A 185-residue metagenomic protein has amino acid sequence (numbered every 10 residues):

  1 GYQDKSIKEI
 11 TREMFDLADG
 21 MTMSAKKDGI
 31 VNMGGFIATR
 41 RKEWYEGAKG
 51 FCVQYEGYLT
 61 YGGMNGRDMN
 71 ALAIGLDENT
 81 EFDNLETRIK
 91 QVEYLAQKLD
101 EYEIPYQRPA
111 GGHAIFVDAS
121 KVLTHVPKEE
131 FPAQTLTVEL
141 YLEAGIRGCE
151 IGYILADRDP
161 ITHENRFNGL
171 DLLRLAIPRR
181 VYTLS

Functional and structural regions predicted by a protein language model:
G1-E101, P127: Conserved PLP-enzyme active-site core in the AAT-like
M23-G29, P132-A144: Phosphate/diphosphate-binding loops
K26-G29, R41-W44, D77-N79, G112-H113 (+3 more regions): Short, glycine-/Ser/Thr-/acidic-enriched flexible segments
Y45-E46, T124-P132, R180-S185: Short, conserved charged micro-motifs
K49-C52, M69-E78, H113-V122, N168-R174: Short acidic (Asp/Glu) and glycine-rich catalytic loops that position anionic groups and cofactors
N79, E143, I154-S185: PLP-dependent enzyme catalytic core of the Aspartate aminotransferase-like
I89-E93, Q107-A119: Conserved glycine-rich beta-strand-loop-beta hairpin in the small C-terminal domain of fold type I
F116-F131, P160-R166: Short glycine/threonine-rich loop-to-helix capping motif typified by GTGT followed within a few residues by an Asp-Pro
